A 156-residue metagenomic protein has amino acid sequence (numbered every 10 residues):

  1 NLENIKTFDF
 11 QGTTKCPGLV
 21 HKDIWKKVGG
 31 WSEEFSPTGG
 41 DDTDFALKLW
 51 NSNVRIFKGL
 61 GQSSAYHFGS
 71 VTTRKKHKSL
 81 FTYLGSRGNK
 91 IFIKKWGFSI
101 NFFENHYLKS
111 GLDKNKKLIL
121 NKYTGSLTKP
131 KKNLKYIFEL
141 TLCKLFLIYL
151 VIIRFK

Functional and structural regions predicted by a protein language model:
N1-K27, P37-T38, S79: A recurrent flexible, glycine/aromatic-enriched loop bordering the glycosyltransferase active site that acts as
P17, I56-F57: A residue-level structural signature of the nucleotidyltransferase/glycosyltransferase Rossmann-like core
S36, K58-L80, I91: Active-site donor/metal-binding and catalytic loop motifs of nucleotide-sugar-dependent glycosylation enzymes
T38-D44: Acidic donor-binding loop at a coil-to-helix junction in glycosyltransferase catalytic cores that engages
L49-W50: Hydrophobic residues within well-ordered alpha-helices
K76-N105: Catalytic core of nucleotide-sugar-dependent glycosyltransferases
T82-L84, F102-K156: Non-catalytic, C-terminal membrane-associated alpha-helical segments of glycosyltransferases
